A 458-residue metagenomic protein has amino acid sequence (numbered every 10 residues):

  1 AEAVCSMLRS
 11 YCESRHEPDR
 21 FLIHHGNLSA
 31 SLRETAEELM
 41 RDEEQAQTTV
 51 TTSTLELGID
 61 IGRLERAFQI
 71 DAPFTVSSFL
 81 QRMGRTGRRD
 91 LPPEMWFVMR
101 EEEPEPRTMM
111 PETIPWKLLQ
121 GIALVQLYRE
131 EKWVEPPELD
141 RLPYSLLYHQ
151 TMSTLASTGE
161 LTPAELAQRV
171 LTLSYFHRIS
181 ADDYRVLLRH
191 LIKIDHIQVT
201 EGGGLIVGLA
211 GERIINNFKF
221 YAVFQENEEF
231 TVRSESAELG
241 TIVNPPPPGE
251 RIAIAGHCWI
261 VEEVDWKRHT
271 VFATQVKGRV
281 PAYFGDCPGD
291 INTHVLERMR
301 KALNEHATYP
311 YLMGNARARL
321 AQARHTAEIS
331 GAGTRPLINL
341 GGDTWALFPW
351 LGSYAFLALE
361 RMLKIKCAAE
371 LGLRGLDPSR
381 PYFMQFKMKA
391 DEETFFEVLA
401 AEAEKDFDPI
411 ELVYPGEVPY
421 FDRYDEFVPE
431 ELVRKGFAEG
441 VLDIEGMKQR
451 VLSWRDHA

Functional and structural regions predicted by a protein language model:
A1, L55-E56, P73-F74, E102-E103 (+7 more regions): Short, glycine-/Ser/Thr-/acidic-enriched flexible segments
A1-T158, A164-G203: Helicase motor core with emphasis on the C-terminal RecA-like subdomain
D19-F21, H25-G26, W96-V98, A369-K389 (+1 more regions): A generic structural motif
T35, M40-T52, H190, G249-A255 (+1 more regions): Phosphate-interacting basic helix/loop segments used at nucleotide- and nucleic-acid interfaces
P92-E94, N227, D265-N339, T394-A458: Terminal, basic amphipathic appendages of nucleotide-handling enzymes
K132-C258, E263-V264, L340-Y354, C367-D377: C-terminal accessory/connector segments of nucleic-acid motor ATPases
L205, H269-T274, R374-E397: A generic structural motif
A316-R317, A321-E328, G333-K366, F386: C-terminal helical accessory/scaffold domains
